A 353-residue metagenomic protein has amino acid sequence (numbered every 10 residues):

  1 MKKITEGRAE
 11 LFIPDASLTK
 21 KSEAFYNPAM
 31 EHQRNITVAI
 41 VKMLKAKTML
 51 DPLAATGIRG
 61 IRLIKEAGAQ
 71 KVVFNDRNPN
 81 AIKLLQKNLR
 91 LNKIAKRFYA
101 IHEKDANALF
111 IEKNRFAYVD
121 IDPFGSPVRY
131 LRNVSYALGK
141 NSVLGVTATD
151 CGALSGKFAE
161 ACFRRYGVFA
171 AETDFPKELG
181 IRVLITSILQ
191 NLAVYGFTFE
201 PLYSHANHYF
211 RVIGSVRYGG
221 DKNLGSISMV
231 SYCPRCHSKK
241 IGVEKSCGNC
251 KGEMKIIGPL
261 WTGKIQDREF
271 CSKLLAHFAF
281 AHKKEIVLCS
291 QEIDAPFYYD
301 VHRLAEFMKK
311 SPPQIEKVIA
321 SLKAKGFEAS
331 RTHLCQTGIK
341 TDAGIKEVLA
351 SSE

Functional and structural regions predicted by a protein language model:
M1-E353: SAM-dependent transferase fold signal centered on methyltransferase-like domains, encompassing both Class I
